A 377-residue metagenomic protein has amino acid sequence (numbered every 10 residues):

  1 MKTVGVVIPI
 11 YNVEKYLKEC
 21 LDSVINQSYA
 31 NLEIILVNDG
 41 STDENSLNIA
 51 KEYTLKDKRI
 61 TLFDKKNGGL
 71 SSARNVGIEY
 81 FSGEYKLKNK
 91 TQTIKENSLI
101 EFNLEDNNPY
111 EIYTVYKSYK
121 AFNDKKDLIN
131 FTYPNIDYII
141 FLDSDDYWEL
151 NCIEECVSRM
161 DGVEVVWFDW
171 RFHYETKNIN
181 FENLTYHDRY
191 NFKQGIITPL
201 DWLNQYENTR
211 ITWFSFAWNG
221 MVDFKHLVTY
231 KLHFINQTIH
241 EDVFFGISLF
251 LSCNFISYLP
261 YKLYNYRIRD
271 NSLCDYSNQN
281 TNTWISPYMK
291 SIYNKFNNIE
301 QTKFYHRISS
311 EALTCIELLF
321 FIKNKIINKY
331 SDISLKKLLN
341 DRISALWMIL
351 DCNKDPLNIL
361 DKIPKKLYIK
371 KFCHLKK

Functional and structural regions predicted by a protein language model:
M1-S291: Nucleotide-sugar donor-binding/catalytic module of glycosyltransferases that assemble extracellular/cell-envelope
R267-K377: C-terminal subregions of glycosyltransferases and related glycan-biosynthesis enzymes
